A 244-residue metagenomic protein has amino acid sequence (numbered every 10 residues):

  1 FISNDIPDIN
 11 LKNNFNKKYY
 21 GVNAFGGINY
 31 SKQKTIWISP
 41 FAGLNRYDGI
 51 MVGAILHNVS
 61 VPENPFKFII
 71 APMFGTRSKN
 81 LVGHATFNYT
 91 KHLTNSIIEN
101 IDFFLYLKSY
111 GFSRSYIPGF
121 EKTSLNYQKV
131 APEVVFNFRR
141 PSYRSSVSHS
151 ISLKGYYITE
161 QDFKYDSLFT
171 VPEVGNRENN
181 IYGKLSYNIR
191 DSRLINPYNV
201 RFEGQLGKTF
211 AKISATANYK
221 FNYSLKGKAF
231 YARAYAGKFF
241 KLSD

Functional and structural regions predicted by a protein language model:
F1-F41: Extracellular/periplasmic ectodomains of large secreted or surface enzymes and adhesion receptors
Y30, I70-F74, T123: Extended alpha-helical scaffolding regions
Q33-T35, A42-I50, I55, N95-S243: Transmembrane beta-strand segments of outer-membrane beta-barrel domains in Gram-negative and organellar OMPs
I38-G49, L56, V61-F66, I70-G75: Long alpha-helical, hydrophobic tracts
I55, E63-N64, K79-T86, H92 (+1 more regions): Ordered core of a single globular domain
P65-H84, I97-E99: Transmembrane beta-barrel domains of Gram-negative outer membranes and organellar outer membranes
I69-F74, F87-N88, V147, Y165 (+1 more regions): Short C-terminal domain-edge/linker segments immediately following a structured domain
